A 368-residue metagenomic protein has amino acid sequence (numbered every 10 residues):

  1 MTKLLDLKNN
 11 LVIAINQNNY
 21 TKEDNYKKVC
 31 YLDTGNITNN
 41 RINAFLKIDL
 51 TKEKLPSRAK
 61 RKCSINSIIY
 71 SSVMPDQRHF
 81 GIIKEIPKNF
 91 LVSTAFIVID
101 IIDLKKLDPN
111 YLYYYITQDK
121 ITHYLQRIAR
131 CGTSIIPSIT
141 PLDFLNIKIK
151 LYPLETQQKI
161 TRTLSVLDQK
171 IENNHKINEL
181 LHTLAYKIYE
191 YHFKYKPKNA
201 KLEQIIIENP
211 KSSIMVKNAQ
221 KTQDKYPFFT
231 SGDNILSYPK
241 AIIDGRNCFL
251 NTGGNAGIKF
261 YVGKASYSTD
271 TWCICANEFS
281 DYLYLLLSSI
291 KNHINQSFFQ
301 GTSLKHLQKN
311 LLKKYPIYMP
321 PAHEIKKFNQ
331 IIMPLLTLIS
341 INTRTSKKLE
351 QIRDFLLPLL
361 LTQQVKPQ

Functional and structural regions predicted by a protein language model:
M1-K28, N146-G232, E324-K326, Q330-Q368: Non-catalytic DNA-recognition/assembly elements of restriction-modification systems
D6-T21, L32-S71, E203-C248, G254-C273: Sequence-specific dsDNA recognition surfaces
S57, I116-R130: Well-ordered mid-protein domain cores that form the structural environment of catalytic cofactors
A59-R61, I69-Q118, T230-N234, K240-L312: A short beta-sheet element
P75, I235, P321, K366: Flexible, active-site-proximal loop/turn residues at the rims of small-molecule/cofactor binding pockets and catalytic
F90-A95, C131-Q158, Y267-D270, G301-K326: A short glycine-rich beta-alpha junction/loop motif
I97-I101, L145-I149, S165, Q169 (+3 more regions): Short, well-ordered beta-strand elements within core beta-sheets of diverse protein domains
